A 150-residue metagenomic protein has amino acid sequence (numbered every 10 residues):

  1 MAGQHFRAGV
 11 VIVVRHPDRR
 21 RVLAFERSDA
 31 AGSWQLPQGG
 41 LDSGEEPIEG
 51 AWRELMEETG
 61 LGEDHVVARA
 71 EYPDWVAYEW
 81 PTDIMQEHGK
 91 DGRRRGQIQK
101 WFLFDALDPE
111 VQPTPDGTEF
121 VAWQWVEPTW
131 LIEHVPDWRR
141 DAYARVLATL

Functional and structural regions predicted by a protein language model:
M1-V22, G40-S43: Conserved N-terminal beta-strand and adjoining loop/helix that marks the start of the Nudix/MutT-like hydrolase domain
Q4, V14, D91-R94, Q112-D116: Short secondary-structure boundary/capping segments
R7, D29-A31, L36, R95-Q99: Short connector loops at helix/strand junctions that flank enzyme active sites, especially segments positioning acidic
V14-D18, R27, F104-A106: Active-site beta-strand termini and strand-to-loop segments that position acidic
R20-D64, R69-Y72: Conserved Nudix-box catalytic region and its N-terminal flanking loop in Nudix hydrolases and closely related
P37, S43, D83-Q86, E119 (+1 more regions): Functional cleft and adjacent loop/helix regions within the main domain that mediate ligand binding or catalysis
Y72-V111, Q124: Active-site-adjacent beta-strand/loop module that shapes the phosphate/pyrophosphate-binding cleft
K100-A106, E110-R145: NUDIX/MutT-family hydrolases
